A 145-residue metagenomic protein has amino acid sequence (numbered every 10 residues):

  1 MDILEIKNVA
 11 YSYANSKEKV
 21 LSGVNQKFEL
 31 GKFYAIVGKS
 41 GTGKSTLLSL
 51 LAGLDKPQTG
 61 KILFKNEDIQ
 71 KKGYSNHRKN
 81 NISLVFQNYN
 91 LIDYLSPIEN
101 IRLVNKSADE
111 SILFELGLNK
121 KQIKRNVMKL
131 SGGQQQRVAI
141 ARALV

Functional and structural regions predicted by a protein language model:
V37-K39: The feature captures the beta-strand-to-loop junction immediately N-terminal to the Walker
A52: Helix-to-loop junction immediately C-terminal to a conserved catalytic motif
G60-I69: Conserved ABC transporter NBD signature motif
D68-S83: ABC ATPase NBD coupling module
A108-Q122: Conserved ABC ATPase "signature" region
N126-L130, Q134-Q136: Conserved ABC ATPase signature
I140: Hydrophobic anchor residue at the start of the ABC signature
